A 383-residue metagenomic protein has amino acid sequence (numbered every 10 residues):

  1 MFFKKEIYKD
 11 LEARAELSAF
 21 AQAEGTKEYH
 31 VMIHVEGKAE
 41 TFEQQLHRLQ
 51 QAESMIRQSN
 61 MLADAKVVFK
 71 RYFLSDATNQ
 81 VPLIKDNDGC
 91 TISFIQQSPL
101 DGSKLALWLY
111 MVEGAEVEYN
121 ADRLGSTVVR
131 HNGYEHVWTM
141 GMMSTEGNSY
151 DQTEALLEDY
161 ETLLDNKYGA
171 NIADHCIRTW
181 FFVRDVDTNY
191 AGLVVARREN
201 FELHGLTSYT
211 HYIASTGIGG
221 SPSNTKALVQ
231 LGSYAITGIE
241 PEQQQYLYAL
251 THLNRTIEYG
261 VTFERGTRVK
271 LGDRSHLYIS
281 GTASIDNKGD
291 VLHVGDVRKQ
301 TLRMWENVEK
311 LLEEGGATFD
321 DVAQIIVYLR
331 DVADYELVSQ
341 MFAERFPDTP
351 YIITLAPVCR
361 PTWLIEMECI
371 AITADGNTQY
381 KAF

Functional and structural regions predicted by a protein language model:
M1-A323, Y328-F383: N-terminal presequence-like segments and the immediate start of the first folded domain
